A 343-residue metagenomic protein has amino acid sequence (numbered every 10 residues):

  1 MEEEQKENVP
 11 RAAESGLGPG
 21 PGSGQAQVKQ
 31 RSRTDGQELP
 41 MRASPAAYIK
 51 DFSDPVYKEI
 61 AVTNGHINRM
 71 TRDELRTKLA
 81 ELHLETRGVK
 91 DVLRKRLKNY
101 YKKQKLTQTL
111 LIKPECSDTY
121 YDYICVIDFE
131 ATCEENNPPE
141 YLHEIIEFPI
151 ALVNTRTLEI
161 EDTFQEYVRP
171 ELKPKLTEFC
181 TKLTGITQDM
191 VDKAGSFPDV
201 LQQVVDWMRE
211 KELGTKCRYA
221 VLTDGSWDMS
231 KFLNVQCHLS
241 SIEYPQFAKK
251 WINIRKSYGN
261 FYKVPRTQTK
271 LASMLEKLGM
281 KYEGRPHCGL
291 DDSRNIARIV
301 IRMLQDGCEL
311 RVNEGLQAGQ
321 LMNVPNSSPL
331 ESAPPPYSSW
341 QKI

Functional and structural regions predicted by a protein language model:
M1-P19, Q25: PEST-like, low-complexity acidic/proline-rich intrinsically disordered segments, predominantly at protein N-termini
E2-E3, R33-E74, K78, L82 (+7 more regions): Metal-dependent phosphoesterase core characteristic of DEDDh/y 3'-5' exonuclease domains
Q27-R31: Intrinsically disordered, low-complexity, serine/threonine- and charge-rich segments
R96-S117: Charged, flexible boundary elements
I124-V126: Short glycine-aspartate micro-motif
F129-P138: Short acidic, Gly/Ser-rich segments with clustered Asp/Glu that frequently serve as metal-coordination loops in enzyme
K182-Q202, D206: Metal-dependent phosphoesterase signature
